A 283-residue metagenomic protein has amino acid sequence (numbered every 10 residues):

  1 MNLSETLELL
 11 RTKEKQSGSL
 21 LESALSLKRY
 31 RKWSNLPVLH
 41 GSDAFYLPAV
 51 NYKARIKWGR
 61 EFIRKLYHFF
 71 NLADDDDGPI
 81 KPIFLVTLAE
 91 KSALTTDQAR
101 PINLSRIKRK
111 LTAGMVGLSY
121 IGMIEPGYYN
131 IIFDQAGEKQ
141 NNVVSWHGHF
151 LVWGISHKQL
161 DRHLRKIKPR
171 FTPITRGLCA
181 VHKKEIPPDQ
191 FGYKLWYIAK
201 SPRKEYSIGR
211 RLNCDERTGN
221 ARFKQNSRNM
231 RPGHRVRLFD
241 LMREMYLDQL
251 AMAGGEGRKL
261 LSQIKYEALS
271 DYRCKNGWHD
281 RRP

Functional and structural regions predicted by a protein language model:
M1-V144, G154-P283: Right-hand nucleic-acid polymerase module
